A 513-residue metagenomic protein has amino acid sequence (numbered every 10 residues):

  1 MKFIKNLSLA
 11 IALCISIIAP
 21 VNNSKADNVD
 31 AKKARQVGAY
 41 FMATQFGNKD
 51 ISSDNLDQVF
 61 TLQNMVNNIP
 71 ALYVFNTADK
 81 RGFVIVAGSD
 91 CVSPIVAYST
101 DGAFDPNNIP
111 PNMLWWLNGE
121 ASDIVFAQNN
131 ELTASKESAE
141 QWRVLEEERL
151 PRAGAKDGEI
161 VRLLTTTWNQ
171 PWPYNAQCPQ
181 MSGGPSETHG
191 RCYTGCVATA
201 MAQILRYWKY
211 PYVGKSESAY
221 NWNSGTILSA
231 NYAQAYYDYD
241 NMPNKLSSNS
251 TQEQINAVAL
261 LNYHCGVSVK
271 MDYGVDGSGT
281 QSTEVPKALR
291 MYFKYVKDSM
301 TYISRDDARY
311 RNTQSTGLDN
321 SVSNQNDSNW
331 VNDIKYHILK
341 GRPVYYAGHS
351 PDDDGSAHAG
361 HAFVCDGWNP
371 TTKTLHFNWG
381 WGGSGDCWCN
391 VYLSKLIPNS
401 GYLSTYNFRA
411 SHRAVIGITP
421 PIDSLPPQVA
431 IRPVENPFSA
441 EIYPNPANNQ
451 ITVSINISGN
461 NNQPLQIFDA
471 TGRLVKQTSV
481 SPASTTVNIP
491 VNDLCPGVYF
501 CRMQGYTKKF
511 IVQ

Functional and structural regions predicted by a protein language model:
M1-V29, H264-G266, K270, G274 (+2 more regions): Bacterial Sec-dependent N-terminal signal peptides
N22, R432-Q513: C-terminal outer-membrane/trafficking sorting elements
A26-V66: Short, non-transmembrane alpha-helical segments in secretory-pathway proteins
K49, D57-R81, K294-T374, N378: Active-site-adjacent substructure of cysteine-protease-like catalytic cores
A87-G88, S93-G102, T371-V391: Catalytic Cys-His active-site segments of thiol-dependent hydrolases/isopeptidases
I95-S282: Active-site-adjacent structural segments surrounding the nucleophilic cysteine of cysteine proteases and isopeptidases
A176-T188, L228-A230, Q234, D238 (+3 more regions): Surface-exposed intrinsically disordered loops and tails
Y402, N407-Y443, N456-S458, R473: Residue-level detector of functionally pivotal "anchor" positions at catalytic/ligand-binding pockets or at interdomain
